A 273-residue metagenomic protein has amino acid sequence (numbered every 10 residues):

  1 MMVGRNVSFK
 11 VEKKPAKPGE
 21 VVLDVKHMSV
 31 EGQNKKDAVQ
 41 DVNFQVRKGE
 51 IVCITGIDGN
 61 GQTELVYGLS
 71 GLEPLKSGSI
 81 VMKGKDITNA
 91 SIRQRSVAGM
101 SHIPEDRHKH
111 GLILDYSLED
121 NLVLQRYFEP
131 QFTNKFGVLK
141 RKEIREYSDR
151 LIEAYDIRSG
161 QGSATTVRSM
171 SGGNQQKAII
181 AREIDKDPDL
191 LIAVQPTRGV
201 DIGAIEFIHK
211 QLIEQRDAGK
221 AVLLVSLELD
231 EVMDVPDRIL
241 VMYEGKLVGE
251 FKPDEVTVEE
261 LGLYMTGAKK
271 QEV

Functional and structural regions predicted by a protein language model:
M1-V273: Glycine-rich phosphate-binding loops of nucleotide-dependent enzymes
